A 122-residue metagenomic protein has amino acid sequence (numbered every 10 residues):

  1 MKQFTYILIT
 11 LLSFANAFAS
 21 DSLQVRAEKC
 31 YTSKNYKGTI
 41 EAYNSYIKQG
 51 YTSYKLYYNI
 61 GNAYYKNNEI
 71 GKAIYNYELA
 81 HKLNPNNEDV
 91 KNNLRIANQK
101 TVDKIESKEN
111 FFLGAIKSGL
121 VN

Functional and structural regions predicted by a protein language model:
S20-L23, K37, Y54-K55, E88: Helix-start (N-cap) detector for alpha-helical repeat units in TPR-like alpha-solenoids, especially tetratricopeptide
